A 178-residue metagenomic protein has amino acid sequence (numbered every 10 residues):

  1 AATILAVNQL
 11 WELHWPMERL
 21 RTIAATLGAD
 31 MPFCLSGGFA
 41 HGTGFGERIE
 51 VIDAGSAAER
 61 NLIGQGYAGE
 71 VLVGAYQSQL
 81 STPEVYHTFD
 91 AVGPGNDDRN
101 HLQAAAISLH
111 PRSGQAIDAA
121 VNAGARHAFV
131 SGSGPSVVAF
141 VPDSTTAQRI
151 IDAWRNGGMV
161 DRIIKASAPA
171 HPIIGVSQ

Functional and structural regions predicted by a protein language model:
A1-L10, G134-F140: Short, small-residue alpha-helix embedded
Q9-A128, F140-Q178: ATP-dependent small-molecule kinase catalytic core of the GHMP/sugar-kinase superfamily and closely related
F129-S133: A structural signal for short secondary-structure junctions
